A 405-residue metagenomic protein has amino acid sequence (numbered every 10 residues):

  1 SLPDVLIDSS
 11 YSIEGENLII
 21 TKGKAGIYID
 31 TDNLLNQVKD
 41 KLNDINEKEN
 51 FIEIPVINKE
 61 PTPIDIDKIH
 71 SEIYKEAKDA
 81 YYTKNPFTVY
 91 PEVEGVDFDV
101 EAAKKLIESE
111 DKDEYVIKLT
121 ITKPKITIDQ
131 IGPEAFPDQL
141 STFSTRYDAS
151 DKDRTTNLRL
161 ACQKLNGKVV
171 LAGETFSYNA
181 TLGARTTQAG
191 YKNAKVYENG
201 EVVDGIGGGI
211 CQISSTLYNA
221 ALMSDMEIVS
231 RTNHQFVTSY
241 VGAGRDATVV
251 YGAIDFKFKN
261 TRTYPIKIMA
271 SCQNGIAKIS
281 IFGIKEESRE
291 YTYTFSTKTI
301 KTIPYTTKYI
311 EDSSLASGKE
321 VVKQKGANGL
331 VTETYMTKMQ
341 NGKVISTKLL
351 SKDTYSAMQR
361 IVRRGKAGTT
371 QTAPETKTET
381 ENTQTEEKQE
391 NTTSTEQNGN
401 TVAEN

Functional and structural regions predicted by a protein language model:
L2-N46, P61-P86: Signal peptide-directed extracytoplasmic domains
P55-N405: Well-ordered beta-sheet/strand-loop patches within structured domains
